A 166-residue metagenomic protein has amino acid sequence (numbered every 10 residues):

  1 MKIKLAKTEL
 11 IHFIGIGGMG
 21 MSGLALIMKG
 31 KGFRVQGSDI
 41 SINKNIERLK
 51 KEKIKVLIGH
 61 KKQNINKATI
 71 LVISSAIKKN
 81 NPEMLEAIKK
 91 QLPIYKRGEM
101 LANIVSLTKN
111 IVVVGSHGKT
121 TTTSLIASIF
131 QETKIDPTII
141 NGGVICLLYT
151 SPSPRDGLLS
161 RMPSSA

Functional and structural regions predicted by a protein language model:
M1-N45, K50-L57, K67-L71, A87-L92: ATP-dependent carboxylate-amine ligase
K4, I27-F33, K50, Q63-N64 (+3 more regions): Phosphate-binding loop of NTP-binding sites
M162-A166: Hydrophobic alpha-helical segments, chiefly the membrane-spanning helices and signal/signal-anchor peptides
